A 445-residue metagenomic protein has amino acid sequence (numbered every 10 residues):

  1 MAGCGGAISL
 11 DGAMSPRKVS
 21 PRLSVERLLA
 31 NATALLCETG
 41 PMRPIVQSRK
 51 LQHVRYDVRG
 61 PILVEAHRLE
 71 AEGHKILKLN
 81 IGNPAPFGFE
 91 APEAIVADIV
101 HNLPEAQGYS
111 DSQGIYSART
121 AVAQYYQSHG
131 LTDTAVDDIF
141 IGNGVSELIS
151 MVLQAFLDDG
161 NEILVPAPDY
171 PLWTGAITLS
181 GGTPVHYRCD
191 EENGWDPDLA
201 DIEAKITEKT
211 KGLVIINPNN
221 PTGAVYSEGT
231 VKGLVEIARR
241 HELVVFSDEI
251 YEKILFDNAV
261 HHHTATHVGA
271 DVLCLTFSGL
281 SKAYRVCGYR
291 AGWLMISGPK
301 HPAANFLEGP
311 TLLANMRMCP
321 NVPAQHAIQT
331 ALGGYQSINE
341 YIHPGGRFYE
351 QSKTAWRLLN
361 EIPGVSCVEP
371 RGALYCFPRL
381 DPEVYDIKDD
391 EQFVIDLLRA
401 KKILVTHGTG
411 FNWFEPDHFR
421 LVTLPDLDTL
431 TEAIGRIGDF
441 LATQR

Functional and structural regions predicted by a protein language model:
L36, S128, D386-K388, I395-V405 (+1 more regions): PLP-dependent enzyme catalytic core of the Aspartate aminotransferase-like
R43-G144, M151, A331-Y335, T443-R445: N-terminal small-domain helix-loop-helix segment of the aminotransferase-like
L69-E72, S180, R240-H241, K401 (+1 more regions): Helix C-cap/helix->beta junction micro-motif
V96, H267-G346, K353-R357, L441: Conserved core segment of the aminotransferase class I/II
A155-I177: Conserved PLP-anchoring active-site segment centered on the Schiff-base-forming lysine
V185, D190-H262: Active-site phosphate-binding strand-loop segment of PLP-dependent enzymes
Q329, G345-A355, C367-D381, E415: Conserved glycine-rich beta-strand-loop-beta hairpin in the small C-terminal domain of fold type I
